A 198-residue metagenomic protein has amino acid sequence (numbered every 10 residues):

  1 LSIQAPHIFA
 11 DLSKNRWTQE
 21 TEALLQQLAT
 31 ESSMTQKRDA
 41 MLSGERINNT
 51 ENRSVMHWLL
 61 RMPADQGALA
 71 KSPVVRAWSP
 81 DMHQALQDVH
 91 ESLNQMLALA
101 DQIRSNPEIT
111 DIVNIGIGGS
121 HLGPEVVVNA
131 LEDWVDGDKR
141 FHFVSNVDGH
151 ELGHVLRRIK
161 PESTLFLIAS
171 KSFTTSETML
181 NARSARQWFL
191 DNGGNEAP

Functional and structural regions predicted by a protein language model:
L1-N106, T110: Extended, charge-enriched "interface" segments that sit outside catalytic cores
L97-P198: Glycine-rich phosphate-binding loops that contact phosphosugars or nucleotide phosphates
